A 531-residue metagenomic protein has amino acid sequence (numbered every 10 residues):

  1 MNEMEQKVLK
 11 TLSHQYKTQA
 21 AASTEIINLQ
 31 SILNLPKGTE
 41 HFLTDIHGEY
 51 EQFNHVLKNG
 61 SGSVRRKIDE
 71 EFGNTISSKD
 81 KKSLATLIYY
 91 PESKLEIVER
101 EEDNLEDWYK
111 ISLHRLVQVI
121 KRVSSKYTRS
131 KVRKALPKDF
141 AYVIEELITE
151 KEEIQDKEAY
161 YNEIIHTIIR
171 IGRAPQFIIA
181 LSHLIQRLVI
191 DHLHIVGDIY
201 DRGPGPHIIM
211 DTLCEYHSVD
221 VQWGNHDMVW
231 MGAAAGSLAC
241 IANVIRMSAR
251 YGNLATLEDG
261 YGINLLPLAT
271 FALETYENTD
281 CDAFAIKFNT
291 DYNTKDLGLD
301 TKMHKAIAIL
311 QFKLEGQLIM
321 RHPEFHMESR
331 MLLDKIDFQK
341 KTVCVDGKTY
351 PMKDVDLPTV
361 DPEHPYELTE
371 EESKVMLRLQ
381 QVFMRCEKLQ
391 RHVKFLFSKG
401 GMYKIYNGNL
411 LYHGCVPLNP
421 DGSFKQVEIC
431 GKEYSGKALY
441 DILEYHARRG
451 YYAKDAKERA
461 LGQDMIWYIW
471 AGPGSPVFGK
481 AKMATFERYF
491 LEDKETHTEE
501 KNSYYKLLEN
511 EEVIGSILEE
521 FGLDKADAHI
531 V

Functional and structural regions predicted by a protein language model:
M1-V531: Feature recognizes metal-dependent phosphohydrolase scaffolds
